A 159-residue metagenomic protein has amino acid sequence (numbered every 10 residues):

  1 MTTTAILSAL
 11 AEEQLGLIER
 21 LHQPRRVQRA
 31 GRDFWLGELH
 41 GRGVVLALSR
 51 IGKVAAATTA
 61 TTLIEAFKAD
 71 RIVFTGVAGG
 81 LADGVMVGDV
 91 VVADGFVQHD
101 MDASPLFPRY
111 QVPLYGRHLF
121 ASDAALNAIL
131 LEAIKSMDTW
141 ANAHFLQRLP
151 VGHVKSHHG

Functional and structural regions predicted by a protein language model:
T2-R25, G43: Short, conserved "active-site rim" segments that organize catalytic pockets and cofactor/ligand binding
T2-T3, Q28-G159: Glycine-rich phosphate- or other oxyanion-binding loops that anchor nucleotides, phosphorylated ligands
